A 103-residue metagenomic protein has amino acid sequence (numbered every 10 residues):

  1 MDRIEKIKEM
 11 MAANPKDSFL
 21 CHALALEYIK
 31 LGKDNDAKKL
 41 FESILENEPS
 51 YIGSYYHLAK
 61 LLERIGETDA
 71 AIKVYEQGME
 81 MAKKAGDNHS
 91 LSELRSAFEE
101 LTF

Functional and structural regions predicted by a protein language model:
A13, N47, R64, M81-A85: Structural marker of alpha-solenoid helical repeat scaffolds
T68-D87, E99: TPR/TPR-like (Sel1-like) alpha-helical repeat modules
